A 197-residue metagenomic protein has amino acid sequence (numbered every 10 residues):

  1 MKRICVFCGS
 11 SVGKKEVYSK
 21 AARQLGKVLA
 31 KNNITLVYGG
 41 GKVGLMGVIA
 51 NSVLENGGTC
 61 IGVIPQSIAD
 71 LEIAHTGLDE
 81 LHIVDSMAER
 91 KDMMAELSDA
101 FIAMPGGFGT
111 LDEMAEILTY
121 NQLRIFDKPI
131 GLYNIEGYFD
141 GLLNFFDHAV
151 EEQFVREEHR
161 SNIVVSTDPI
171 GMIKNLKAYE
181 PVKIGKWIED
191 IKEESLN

Functional and structural regions predicted by a protein language model:
M1-L97, G137-I170, P181-N197: A cross-family phosphate/adenosyl-ligand binding-site feature
G40, I64, V84-D85, M104-G106 (+3 more regions): Short beta->alpha connector loops at strand-helix junctions that form conserved, small/polar/Pro-enriched
E89-R124, K183-W187: Active-site/ligand-binding-proximal alpha/beta "capping" segment
D99, F126-K128, S161: Short glycine-/polar-rich loops that comprise or flank the Walker A/P-loop and associated switch/sensor motifs
G107-T110, I135, V165: Short capping loops/turns at secondary-structure boundaries
L176: Hydrophobic "lid"/C-terminal helical patch of Rossmann-like NAD(P)-dependent dehydrogenase/epimerase domains
